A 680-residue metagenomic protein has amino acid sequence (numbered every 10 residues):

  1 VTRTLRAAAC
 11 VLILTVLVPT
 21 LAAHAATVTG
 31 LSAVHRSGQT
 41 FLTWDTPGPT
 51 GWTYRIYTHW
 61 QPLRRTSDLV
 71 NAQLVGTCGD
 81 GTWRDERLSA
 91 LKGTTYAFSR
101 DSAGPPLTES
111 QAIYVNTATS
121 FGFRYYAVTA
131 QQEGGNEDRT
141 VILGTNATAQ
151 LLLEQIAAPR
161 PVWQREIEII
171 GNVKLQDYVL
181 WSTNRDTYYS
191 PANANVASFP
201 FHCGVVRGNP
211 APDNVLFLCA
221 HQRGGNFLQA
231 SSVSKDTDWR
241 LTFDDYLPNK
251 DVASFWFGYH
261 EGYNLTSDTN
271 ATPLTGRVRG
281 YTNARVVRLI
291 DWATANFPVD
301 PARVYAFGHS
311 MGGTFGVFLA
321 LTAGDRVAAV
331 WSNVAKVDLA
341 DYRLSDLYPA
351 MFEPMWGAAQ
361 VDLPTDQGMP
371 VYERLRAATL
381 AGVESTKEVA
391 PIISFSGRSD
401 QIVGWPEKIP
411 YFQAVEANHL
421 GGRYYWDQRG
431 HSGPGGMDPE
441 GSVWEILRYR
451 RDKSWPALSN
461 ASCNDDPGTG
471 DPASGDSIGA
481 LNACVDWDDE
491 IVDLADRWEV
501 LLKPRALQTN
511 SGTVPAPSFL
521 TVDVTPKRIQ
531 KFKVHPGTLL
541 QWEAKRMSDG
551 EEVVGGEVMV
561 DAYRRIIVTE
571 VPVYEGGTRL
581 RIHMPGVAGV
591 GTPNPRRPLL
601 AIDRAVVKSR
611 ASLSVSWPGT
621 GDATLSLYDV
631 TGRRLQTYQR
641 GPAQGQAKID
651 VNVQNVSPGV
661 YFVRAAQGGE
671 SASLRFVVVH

Functional and structural regions predicted by a protein language model:
H24-W52, G135-W163: Pro/Thr/Ser/Gly-rich low-complexity, intrinsically disordered linker/stalk tracts
R55-G122, G134: Recognizes extended acidic, P/S/T-rich segments that occur within or adjacent to Ig-like beta-sandwich modules
E166, I170-N172, Q176, A417-R579: Alpha/beta-hydrolase-fold serine-hydrolase catalytic core, especially in secreted/extracellular enzymes
D213-R223, S231: Short beta-strand element of the alpha/beta-hydrolase
S267-P298: Alpha/beta-hydrolase active-site loop
D338-E445, Y449: The feature captures the conserved acid-bearing segment of alpha/beta-hydrolase catalytic domains
M584-S614, P618, V679: Residue-level detector of functionally pivotal "anchor" positions at catalytic/ligand-binding pockets or at interdomain
A611-L613, T637, P642, D650 (+2 more regions): C-terminal tail/sorting-segment detector
